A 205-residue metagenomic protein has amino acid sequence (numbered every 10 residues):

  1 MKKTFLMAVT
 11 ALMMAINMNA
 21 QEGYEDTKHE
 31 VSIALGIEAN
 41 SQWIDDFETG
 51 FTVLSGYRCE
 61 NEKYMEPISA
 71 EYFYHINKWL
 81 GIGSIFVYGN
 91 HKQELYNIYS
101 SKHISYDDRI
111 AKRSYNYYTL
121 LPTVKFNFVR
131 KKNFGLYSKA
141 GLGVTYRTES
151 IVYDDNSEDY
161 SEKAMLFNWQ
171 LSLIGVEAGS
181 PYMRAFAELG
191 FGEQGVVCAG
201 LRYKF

Functional and structural regions predicted by a protein language model:
M1-K28: Cleavable N-terminal export/targeting peptides
A20-Y74, K204: Short glycine/proline- and aromatic-enriched beta-strand/turn motifs that initiate or cap beta-hairpins
E25, Y74-K78, F128-K132, G175-Y182 (+1 more regions): Outer-membrane beta-barrel strand-turn architecture
T27-H29, E62-I68, S114-L120, F134 (+3 more regions): Residues that define the transmembrane beta-barrel architecture of outer-membrane proteins
S32-G36, I85-V87, K139-G143, E188-G190 (+1 more regions): Transmembrane beta-strands of outer-membrane beta-barrel proteins
A39-S41, E66-I151: Gram-negative (and chloroplast) outer-membrane scaffold detector with strong preference for beta-barrel transmembrane
W43-T52, E94-S101, T148-E158, V197-R202: Outer-membrane beta-barrel translocator domains and adjoining extracellular loop/strand segments of Gram-negative
L54-R58, S105-K112, N156-E162, F186: Extracellular loop and loop/strand-boundary signature of outer-membrane beta-barrel proteins
